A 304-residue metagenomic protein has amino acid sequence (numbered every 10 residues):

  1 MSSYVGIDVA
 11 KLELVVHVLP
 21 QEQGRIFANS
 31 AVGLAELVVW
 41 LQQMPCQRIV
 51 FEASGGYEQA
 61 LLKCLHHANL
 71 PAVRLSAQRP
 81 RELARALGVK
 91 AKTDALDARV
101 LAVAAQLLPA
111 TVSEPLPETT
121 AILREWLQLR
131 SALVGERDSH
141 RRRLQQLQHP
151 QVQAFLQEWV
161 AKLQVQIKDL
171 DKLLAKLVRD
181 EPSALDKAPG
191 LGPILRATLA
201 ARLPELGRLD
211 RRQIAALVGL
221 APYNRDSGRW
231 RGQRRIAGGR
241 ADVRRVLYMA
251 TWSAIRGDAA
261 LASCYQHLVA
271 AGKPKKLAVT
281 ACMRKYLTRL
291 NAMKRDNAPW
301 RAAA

Functional and structural regions predicted by a protein language model:
M1-L19, L101: Gly/Thr-rich phosphate-binding beta-strand-loop-beta motif of the actin/hexokinase/Hsp70
M1-S2, P45, R301-A304: Intrinsically disordered, low-complexity and often Lys/Arg-enriched segments
K11, G55, R79, A201: Short, glycine/acidic-enriched loop or turn micro-motifs at the edges of active sites
L19-R48: Nucleic-acid-processing active sites and adjacent nucleic-acid-binding tracks, predominantly divalent metal-dependent
C46-Y57: Short glycine-rich phosphate-binding loop at a beta-alpha junction
K63-H66, V73-P189, A197-T198: Long, charge-rich intrinsically disordered scaffolds of nucleic-acid metabolism proteins
P193, T198-A271, K275: Phosphate-backbone recognition surface of nucleic-acid-processing proteins
G228-R229, Q233, C264-A304: Low-complexity, acidic/Ser/Thr- and charged residue-rich accessory regions of DNA metabolism proteins
